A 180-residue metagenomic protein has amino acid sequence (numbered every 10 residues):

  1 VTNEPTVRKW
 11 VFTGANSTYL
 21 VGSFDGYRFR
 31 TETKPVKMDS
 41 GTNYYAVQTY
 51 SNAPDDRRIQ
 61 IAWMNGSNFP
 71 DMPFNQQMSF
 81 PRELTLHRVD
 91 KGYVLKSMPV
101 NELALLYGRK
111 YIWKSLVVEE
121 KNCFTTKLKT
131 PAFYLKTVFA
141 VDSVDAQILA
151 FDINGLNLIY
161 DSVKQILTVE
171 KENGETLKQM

Functional and structural regions predicted by a protein language model:
E4-V11, D56-Q60: Entry beta-strands of beta-propeller and related beta-repeat scaffolds
G14-A15: Beta-strand C-termini and the immediately following turn/loop, strongest in propeller blades
T18, D25-M180: Beta-rich accessory regions
